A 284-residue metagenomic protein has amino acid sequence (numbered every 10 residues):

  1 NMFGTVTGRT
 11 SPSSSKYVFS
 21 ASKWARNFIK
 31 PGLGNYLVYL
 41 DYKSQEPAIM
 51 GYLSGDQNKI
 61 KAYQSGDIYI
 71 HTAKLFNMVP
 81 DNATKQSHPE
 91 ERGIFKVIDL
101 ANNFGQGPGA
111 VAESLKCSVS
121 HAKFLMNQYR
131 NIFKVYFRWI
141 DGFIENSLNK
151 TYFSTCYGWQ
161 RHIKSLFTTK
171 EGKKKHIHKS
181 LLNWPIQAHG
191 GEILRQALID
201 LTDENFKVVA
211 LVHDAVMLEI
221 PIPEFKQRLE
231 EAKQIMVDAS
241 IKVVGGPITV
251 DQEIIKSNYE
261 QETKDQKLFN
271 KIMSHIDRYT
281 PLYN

Functional and structural regions predicted by a protein language model:
N1-Q86, F143-I144, L148-A215, L229-M236: Acidic, glycine-rich two-metal-ion catalytic cores of nucleic acid-processing enzymes
N1-Y36, K43-Q45, G66, E91 (+4 more regions): Non-catalytic nucleic-acid-binding interfaces of large nucleic-acid enzymes and RNP effectors
M50, G107-S120, V216-K233: Catalytic palm subdomain of template-directed nucleic-acid polymerases, centered on the conserved carboxylate motif
I60, N77-I94, V119-L125, Y136 (+1 more regions): Short, surface-exposed acidic
A73-N77, A112, K116, V237 (+1 more regions): Residue-level preference for well-ordered alpha-helical positions
G93-F104: Short, amphipathic alpha-helical "recognition" segments used to contact nucleic acids or chromatin
F104-F143: Extended, well-ordered alpha-helical scaffold/bundle regions in very large, multi-domain proteins
N131-N183, P223-N284: C-terminal polymerase-core module
